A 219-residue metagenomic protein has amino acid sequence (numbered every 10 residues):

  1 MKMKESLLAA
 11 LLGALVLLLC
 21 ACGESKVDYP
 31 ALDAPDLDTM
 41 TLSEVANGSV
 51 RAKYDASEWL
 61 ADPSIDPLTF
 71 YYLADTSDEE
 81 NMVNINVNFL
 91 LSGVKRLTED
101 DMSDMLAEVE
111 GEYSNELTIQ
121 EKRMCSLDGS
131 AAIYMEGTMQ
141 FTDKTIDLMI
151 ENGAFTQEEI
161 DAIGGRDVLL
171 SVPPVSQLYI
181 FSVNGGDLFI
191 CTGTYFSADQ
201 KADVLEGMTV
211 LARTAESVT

Functional and structural regions predicted by a protein language model:
M1-L11: Bacterial N-terminal signal peptides that target proteins for export
L8, L17-S77, L169-V172, N184-G185 (+1 more regions): N-terminal targeting sequences that direct proteins away from the cytosol to non-cytosolic compartments
G48-V50, V83, A131, S176-Q177 (+1 more regions): Envelope-exposed proteins and targeting segments
Y71-S103: A short acidic-to-branched-hydrophobic micro-motif
N88-L97, E121-M124, D167, T194-A202: Second-shell loop/turn segments in exported
T98-M105, V109, V204-L211: Stable alpha-helical elements in mature extracytoplasmic
L106-Y179: Signature of long, low-cysteine stretches enriched in small and polar/charged residues
